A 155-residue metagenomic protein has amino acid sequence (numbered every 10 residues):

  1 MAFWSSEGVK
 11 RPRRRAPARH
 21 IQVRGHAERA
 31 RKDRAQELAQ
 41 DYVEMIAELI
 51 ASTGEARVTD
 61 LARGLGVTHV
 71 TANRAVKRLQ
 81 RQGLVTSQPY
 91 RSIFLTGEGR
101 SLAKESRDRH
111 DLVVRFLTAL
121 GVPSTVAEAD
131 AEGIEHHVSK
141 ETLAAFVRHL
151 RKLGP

Functional and structural regions predicted by a protein language model:
M1-R19, A129-P155: C-terminal regulatory/oligomerization modules of transcriptional regulators
G8-R31, Q40-V43: Short, amphipathic alpha-helical interface elements at domain boundaries that mediate macromolecular binding
R29-V67: N-terminal helix-turn-helix DNA-binding core of bacterial DNA-binding proteins
L38-D41, R57, E98, R109 (+1 more regions): N-terminal positioning helix adjacent to the helix-turn-helix/winged-helix DNA-binding module
A56-I93: Canonical helix-turn-helix DNA-binding module
G64, L102, A119: Residues within the alpha-helical elements of helix-turn-helix
R91-H110: Basic, amphipathic "hinge/linker" alpha-helix immediately C-terminal to the N-terminal HTH DNA-binding motif
S106-E141: Arg/Lys-rich, alpha-helical DNA-contact motif
